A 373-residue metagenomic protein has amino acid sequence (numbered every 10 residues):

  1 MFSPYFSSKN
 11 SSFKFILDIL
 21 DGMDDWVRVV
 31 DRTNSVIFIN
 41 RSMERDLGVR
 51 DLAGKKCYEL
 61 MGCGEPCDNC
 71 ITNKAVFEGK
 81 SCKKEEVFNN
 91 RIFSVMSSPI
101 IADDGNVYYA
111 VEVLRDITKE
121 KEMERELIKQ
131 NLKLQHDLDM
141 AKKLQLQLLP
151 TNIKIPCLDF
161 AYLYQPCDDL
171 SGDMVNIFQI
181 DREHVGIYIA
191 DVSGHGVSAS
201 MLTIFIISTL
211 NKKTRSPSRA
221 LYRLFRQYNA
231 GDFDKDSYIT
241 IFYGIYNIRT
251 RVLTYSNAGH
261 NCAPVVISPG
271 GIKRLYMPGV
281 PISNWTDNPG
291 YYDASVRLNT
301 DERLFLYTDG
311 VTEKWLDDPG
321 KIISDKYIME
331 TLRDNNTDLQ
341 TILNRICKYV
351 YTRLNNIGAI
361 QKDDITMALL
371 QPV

Functional and structural regions predicted by a protein language model:
F2-F6, I101-N131, T312: Sensory coupling linkers of modular signal transduction proteins
Y5-V36, R41: Sensory modules in modular signal-transduction proteins
M43-A53, S200, T214-R215, P269 (+1 more regions): PAS/PAS-like sensory domain cap-loop motif
L52-N69, I207-R215, P281, K326-R333: PAS-family sensory/regulatory domains
K55, L60-N89, C347-T352: Terminal output helix/cap of sensory domains in signal transduction proteins
N89, E126-F305, N356-V373: … and, occasionally, acidic/histidine-rich disordered N-termini of signaling adaptors
F242, A294-L306, V311-V373: C-terminal catalytic subdomain
